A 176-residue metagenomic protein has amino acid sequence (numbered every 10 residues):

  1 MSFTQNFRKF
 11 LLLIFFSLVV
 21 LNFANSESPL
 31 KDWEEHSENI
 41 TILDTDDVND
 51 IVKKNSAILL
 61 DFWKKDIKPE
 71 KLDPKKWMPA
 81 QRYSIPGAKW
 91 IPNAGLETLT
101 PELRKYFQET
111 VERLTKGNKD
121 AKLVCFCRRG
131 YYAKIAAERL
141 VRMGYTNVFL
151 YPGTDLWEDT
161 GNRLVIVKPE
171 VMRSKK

Functional and structural regions predicted by a protein language model:
M1-S2, F15: Helix-centric, low-specificity signal for extended rod-like, repetitive segments
S2-T4, F23-A57, K65-K122, Y131-K176: Rhodanese-like catalytic fold shared by cysteine-dependent sulfurtransferases and DSP/PTP-type phosphatases
Q5-K9: N-terminal Sec-pathway targeting helices
F10-N22: Bacterial N-terminal signal peptides
L60: Active-site flanking residues adjacent to catalytic metal/cofactor-binding acidic residues
F126-C127: Short, surface-exposed ligand- or partner-binding patches at beta-edge/loop junctions that are enriched in aromatics
